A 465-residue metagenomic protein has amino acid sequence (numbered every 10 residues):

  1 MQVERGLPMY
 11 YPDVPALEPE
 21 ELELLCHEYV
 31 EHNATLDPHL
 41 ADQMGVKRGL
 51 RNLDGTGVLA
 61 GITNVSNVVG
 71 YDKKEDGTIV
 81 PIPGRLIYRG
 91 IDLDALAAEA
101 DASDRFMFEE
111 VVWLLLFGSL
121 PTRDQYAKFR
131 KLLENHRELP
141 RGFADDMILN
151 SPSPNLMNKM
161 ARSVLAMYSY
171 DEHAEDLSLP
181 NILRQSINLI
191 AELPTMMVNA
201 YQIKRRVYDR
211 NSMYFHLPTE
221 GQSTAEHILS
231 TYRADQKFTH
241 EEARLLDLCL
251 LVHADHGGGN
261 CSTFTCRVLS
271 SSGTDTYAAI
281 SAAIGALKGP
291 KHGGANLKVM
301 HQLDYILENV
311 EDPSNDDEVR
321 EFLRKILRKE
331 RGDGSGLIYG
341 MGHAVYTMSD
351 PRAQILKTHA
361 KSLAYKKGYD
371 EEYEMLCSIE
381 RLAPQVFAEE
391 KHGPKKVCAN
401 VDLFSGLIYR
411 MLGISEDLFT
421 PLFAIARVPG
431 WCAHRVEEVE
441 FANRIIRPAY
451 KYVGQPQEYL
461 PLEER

Functional and structural regions predicted by a protein language model:
V3-R465: Non-transmembrane, aqueous-exposed alpha-helical and coiled segments at domain scale
